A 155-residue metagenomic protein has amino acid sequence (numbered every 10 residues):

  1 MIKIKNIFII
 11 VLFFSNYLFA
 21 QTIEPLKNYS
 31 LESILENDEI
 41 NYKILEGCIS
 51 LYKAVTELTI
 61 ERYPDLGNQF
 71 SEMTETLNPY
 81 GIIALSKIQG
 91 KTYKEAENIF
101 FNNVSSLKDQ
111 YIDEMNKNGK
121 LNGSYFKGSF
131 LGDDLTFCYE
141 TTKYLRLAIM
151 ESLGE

Functional and structural regions predicted by a protein language model:
M1-F8: Bacterial N-terminal signal peptides that target proteins for export
S15-A20: N-terminal signal peptide c-region/cleavage motif recognized by signal peptidases
Q21-Y29: Cleaved targeting-peptide boundary
S33, L58, E151-E155: Extended amphipathic alpha-helical interaction segments
I34-K91: Short N-proximal segments of mature Sec-exported proteins
L77-E155: Compact alpha-helical subdomains of small soluble proteins
